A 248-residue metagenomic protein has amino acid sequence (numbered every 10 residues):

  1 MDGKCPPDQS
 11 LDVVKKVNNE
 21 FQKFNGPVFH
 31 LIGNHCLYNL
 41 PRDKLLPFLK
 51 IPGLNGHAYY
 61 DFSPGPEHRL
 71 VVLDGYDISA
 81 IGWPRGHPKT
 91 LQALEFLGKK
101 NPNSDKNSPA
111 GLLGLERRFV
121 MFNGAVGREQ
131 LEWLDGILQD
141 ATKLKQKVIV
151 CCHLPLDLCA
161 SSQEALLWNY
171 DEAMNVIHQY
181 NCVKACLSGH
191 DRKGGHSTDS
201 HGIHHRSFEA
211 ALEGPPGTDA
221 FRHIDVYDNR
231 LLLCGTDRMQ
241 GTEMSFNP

Functional and structural regions predicted by a protein language model:
M1, Q139-C159: Short acidic, glycine-rich surface-loop motifs adjacent to enzyme active sites
G3-K143, N169-C182, K193-G235, M244-P248: Extended active-site neighborhood of metal-dependent phosphoesterases/phosphodiesterases
D77, L154-L156, D237: Short beta-strand segments enriched in hydrophobic/aromatic residues within well-folded beta-rich domains
A80-G82, L158-S161: Short acidic/glycine-rich loop or secondary-structure boundary segments that cap or lie
G111, S161-E164: Flexible internal linker/loop segments at domain or repeat junctions
V150-L156, K184-G194: Histidine-centered catalytic micro-motifs
L154, E164-A173: A solvent-exposed, acidic/Ser-Thr-rich amphipathic alpha-helical stretch
M239-G241: Short, surface-exposed beta-strand-loop junctions and turns on beta-sheet-rich folds
